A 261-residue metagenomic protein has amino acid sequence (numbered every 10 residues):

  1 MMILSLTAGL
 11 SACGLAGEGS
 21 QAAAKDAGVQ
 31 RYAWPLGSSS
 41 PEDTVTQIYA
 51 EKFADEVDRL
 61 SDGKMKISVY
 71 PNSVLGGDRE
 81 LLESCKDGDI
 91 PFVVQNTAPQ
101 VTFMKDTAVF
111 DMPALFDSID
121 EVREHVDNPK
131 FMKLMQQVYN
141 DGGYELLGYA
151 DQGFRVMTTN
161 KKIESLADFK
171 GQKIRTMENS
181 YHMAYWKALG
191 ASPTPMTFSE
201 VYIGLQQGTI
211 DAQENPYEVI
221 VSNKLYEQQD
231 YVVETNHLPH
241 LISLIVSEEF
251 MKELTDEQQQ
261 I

Functional and structural regions predicted by a protein language model:
G9-A12: C-terminal motif of bacterial Sec signal peptides marking the signal peptidase cleavage site
G14-E121, K130, Y139-I261: N-terminal secretory/targeting leader peptides
E124: Short beta-strand-centered segments that line the small-molecule binding cleft or hinge of alpha/beta clamshell
M135-Q136: Long, well-ordered early-domain segments
